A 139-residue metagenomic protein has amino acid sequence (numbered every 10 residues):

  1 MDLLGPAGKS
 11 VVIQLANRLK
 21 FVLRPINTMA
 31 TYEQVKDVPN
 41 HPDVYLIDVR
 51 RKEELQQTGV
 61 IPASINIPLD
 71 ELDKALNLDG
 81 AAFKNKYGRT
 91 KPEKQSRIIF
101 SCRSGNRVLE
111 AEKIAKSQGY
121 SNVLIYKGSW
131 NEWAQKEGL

Functional and structural regions predicted by a protein language model:
D2-V44, K52-R97, R103-L139: Rhodanese-like catalytic fold shared by cysteine-dependent sulfurtransferases and DSP/PTP-type phosphatases
